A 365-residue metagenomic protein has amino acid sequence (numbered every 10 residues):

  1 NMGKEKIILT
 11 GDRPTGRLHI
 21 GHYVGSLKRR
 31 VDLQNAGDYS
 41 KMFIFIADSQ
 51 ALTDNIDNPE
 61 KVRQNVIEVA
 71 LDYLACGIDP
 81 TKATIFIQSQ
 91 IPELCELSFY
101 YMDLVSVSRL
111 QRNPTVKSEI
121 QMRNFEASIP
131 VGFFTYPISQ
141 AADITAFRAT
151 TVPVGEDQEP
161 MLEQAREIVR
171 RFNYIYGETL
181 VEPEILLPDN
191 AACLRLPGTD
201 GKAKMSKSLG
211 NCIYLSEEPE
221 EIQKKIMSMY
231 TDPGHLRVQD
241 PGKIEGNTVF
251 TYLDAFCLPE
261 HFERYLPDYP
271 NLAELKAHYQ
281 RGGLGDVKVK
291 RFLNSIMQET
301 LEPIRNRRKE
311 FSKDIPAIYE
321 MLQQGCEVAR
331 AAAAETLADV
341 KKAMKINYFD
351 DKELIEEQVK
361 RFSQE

Functional and structural regions predicted by a protein language model:
N1-M2, E365: N-terminal organelle transit peptides
G3-A142, E260, E299-L301, R305 (+1 more regions): N-terminal Rossmann-like or analogous alpha/beta NTP/dinucleotide-binding catalytic cores that position adenine
T10-D12, I87, R148, G198 (+2 more regions): Pocket-edge structural micro-motifs
R13, Q50-A51, F147-V152, G210 (+1 more regions): A broad detector of the eukaryotic-type serine/threonine protein kinase catalytic domain
L18-L27, K41-F43, D48, N58-V62 (+7 more regions): Structured ligand/cofactor/substrate-binding pocket environments in proteins
R112-N113, A149, G177, S208: A short secondary-structure junction signal
P160, R166-E365: Conserved nucleotide- and phosphate/pyrophosphate-binding catalytic cores in adenylate/nucleotidyl-handling enzymes
